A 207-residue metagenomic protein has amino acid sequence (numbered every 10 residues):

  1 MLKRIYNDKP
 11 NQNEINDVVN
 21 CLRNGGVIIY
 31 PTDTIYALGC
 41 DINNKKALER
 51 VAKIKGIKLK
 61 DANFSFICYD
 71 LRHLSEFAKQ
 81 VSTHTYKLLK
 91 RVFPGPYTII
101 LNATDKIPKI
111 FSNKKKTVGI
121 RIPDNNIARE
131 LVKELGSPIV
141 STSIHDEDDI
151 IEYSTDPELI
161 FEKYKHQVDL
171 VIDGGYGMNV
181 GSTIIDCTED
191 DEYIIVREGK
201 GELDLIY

Functional and structural regions predicted by a protein language model:
M1-Y207: Active-site-adjacent structural elements in enzyme catalytic cores
